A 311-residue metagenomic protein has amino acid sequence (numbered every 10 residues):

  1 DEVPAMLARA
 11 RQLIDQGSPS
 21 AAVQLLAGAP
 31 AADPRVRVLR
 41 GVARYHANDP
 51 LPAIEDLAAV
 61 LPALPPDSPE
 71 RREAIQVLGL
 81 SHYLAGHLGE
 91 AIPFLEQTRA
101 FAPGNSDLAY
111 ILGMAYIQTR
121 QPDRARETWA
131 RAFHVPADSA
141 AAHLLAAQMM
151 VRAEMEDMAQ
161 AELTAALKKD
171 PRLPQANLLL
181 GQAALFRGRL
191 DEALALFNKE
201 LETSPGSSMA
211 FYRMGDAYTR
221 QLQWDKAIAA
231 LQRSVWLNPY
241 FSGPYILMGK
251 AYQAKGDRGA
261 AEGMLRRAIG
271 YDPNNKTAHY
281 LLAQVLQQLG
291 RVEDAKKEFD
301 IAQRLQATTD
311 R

Functional and structural regions predicted by a protein language model:
D1-L39, H46-L51, E55, A307 (+1 more regions): N-terminal leader/linker segments that initiate helical-solenoid repeat arrays
V3-P4, P34-R37, S68-R72, S106-D107 (+6 more regions): Helix-start (N-cap) detector for alpha-helical repeat units in TPR-like alpha-solenoids, especially tetratricopeptide
A8, L39, E73-V77, I111 (+5 more regions): Canonical tetratricopeptide repeat
Q16-A21, N48-D56, A85-Q97, T119-R131 (+5 more regions): Structural signature of tandem alpha-helical TPR/SEL1-like repeats, specifically the intra-repeat loop/turn
A29-A32, A63-D67, F101, H134-V135 (+5 more regions): Structural marker of alpha-solenoid helical repeat scaffolds
Q182, N198, S207-W224, A229-A254: Alpha-helical adaptor scaffolds
R266, G270-D272, K276-D310: TPR/TPR-like (Sel1-like) alpha-helical repeat modules
